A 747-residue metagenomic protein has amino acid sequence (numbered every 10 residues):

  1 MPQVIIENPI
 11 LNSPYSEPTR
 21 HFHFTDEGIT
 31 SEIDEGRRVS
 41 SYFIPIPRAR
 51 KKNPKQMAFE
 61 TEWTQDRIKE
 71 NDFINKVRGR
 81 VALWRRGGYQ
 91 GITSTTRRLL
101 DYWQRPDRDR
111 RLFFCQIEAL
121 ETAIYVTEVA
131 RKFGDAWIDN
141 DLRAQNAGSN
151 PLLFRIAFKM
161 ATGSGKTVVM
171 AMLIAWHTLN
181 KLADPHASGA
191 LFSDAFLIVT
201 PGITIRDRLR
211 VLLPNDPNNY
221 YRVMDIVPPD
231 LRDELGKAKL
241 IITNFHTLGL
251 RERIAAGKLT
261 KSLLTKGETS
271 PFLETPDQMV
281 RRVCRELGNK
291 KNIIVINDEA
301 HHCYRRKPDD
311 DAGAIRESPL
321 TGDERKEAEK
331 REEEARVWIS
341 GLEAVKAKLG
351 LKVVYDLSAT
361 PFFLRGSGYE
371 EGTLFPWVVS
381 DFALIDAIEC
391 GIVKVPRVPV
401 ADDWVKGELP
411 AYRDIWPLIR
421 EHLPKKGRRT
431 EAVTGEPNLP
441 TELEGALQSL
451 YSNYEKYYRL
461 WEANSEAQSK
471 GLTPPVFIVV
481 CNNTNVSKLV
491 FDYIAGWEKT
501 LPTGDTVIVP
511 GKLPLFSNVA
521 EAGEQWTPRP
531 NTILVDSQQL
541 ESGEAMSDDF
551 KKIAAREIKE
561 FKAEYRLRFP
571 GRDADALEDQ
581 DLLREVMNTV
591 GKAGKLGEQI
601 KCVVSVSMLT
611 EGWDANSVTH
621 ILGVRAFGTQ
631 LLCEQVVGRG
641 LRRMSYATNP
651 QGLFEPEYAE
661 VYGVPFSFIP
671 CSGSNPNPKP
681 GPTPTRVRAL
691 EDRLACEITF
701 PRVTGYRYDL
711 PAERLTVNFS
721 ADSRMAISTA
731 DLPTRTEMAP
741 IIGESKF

Functional and structural regions predicted by a protein language model:
M1-N71, N75, N180-D184, D207-R210 (+6 more regions): Helicase-associated low-complexity regulatory tails and linkers flanking the ATPase motor
W84-K159: Conserved pre-motif I regulatory segment
N146, P151-A157, D194, T473-V476 (+1 more regions): Pre-Walker A (Motif I) flank of P-loop NTPase domains
A161, L173-R206: Conserved SF1/SF2 helicase motif Ia
K166-T167: Conserved lysine of the Walker
D298-E299, M608: Walker B catalytic acidic pair
L609-A626, E634-V637: A short beta-strand element within the Helicase C-terminal
